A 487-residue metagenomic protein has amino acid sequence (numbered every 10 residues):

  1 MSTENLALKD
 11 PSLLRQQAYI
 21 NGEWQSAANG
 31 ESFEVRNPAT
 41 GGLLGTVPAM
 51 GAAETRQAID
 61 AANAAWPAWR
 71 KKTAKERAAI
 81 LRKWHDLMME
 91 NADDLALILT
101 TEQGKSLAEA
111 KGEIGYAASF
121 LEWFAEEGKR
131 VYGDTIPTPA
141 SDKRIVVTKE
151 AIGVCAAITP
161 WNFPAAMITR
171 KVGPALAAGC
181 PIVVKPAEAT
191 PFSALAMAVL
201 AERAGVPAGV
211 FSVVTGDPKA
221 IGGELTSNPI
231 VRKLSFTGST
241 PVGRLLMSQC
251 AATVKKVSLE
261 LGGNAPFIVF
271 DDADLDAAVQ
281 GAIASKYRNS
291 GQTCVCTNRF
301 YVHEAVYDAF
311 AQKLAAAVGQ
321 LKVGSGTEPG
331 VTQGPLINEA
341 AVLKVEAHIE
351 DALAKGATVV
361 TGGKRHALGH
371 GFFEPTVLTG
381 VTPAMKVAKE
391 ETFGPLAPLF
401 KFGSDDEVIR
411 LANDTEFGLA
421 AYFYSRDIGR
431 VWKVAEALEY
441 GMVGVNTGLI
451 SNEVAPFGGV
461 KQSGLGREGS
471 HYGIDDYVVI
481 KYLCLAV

Functional and structural regions predicted by a protein language model:
M1-A39: Hydrophobic face of amphipathic alpha-helices that form TPR/SEL1-like repeat modules and related alpha-solenoid
T40-T46, V231, I268, K322 (+4 more regions): Conserved C-terminal structural/oligomerization subdomain of aldehyde/semialdehyde dehydrogenase
G41, R77, L99, L121 (+9 more regions): Residue-level signal for inorganic ion chemistry
G42-V131, D142: Glycine-rich loop-to-alpha-helix module at the N-terminal edge of alpha/beta enzyme cores
L43-M50, A65-K71, A157, F267-F270 (+5 more regions): Short, well-ordered beta-strand elements within core beta-sheets of diverse protein domains
W66, R70, H85-A92, A96 (+19 more regions): Structural signal for hydrophobic packing residues in well-ordered secondary-structure cores of soluble enzyme domains
G133-A277, F402: Rossmann-like NAD(P) dinucleotide-binding subdomain of oxidoreductase/dehydrogenase enzymes
P241-T382, V445: ALDH superfamily catalytic-core signature
